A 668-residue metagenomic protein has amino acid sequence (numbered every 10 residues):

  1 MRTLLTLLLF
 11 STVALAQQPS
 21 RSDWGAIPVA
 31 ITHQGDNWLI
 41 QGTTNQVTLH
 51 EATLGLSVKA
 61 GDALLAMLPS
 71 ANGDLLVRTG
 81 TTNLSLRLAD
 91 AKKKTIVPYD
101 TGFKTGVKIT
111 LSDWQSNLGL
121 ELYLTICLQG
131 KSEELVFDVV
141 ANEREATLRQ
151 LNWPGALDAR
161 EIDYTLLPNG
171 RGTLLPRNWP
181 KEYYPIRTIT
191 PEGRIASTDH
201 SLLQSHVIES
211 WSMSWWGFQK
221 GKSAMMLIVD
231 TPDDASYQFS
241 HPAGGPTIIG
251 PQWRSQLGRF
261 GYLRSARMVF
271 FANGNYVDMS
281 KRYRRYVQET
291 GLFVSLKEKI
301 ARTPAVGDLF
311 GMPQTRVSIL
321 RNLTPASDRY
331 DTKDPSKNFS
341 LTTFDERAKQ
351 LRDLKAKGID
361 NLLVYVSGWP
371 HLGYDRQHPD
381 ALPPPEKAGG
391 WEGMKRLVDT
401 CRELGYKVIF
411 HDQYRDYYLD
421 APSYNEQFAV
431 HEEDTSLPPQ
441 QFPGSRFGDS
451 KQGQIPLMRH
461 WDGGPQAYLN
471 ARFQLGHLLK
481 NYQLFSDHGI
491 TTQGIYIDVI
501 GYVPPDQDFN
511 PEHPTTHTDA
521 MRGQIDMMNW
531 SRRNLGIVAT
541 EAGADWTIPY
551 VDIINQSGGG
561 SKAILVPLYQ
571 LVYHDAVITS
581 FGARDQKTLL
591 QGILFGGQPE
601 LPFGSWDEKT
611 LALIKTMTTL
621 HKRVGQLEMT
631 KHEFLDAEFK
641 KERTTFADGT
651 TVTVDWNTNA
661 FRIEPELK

Functional and structural regions predicted by a protein language model:
T3-V13: Sec-dependent N-terminal signal peptides
Q17-D36, L76-T82, I614-K631: Short, basic/low-complexity N-terminal boundary segments at the transition from targeting/disordered tails
S20-W24, I31, W38-W369, R376 (+4 more regions): Carbohydrate-recognition beta-sandwich/jelly-roll modules in extracellular/periplasmic carbohydrate-active proteins
G42, G221, I249-F270, N275-M279 (+8 more regions): Active-site-proximal substrate-binding groove within the catalytic cores of carbohydrate-active enzymes
L118, K131, D345-E346, E386-G393 (+2 more regions): Short, glycine/acidic-rich beta->alpha junctions
R347-R352, M394-V398, Y482, Q524-M528: Generic structural signal for well-ordered alpha-helices, preferentially at hydrophobic/aromatic core positions
R347-W391, F485-I495, I500-P514: Long, low-complexity, intrinsically disordered polar/charged segments
V366-E432, S436, R532, G536: Acidic/aromatic-lined carbohydrate-recognition and catalytic surfaces of CAZymes acting on diverse glycans
